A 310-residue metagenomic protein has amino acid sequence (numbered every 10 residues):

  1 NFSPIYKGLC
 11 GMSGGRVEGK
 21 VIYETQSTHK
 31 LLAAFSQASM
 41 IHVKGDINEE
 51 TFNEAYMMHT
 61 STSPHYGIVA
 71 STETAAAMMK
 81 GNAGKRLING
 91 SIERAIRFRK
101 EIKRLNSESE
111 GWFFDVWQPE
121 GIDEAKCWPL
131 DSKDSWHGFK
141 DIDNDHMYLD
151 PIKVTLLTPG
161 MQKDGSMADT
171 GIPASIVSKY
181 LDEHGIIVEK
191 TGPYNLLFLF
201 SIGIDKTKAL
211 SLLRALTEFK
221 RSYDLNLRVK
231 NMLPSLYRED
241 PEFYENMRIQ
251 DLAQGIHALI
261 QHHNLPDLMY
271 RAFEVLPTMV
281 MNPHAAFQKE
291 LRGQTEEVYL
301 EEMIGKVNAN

Functional and structural regions predicted by a protein language model:
N1-K103: Conserved PLP-enzyme active-site core in the AAT-like
S13-R16, N82-N310: Non-catalytic terminal extensions of PLP-dependent enzymes
